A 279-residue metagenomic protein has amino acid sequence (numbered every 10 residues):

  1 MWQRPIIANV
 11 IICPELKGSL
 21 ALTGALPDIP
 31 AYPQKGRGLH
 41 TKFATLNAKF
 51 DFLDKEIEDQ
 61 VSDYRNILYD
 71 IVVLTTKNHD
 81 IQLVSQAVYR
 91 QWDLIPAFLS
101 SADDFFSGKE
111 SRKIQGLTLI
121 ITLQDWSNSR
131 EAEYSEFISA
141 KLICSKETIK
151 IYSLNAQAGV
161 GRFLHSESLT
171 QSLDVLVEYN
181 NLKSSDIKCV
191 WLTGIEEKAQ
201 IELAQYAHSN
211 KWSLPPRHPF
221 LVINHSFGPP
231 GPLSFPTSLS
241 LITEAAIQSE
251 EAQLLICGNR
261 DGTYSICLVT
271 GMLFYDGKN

Functional and structural regions predicted by a protein language model:
M1-L117, Q124-D125, S129-S135, S139-N279: Conserved "HGTGT" condensation-loop signature of ketosynthase/thiolase-family condensing enzymes that catalyze
